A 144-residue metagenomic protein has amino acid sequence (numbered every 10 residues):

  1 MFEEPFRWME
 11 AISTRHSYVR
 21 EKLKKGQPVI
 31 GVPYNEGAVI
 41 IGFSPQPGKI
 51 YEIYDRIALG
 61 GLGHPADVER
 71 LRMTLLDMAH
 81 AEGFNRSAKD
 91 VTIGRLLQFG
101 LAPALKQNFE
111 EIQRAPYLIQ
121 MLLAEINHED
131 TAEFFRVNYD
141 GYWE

Functional and structural regions predicted by a protein language model:
M1-E144: Long, low-complexity N-terminal extensions
